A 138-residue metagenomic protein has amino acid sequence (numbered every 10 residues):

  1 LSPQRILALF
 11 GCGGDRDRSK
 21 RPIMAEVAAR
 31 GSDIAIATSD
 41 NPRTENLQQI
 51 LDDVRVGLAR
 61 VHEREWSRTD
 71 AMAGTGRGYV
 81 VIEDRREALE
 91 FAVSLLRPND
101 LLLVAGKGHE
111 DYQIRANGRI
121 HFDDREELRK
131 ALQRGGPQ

Functional and structural regions predicted by a protein language model:
L1-Q138: ATP-dependent carboxylate-amine ligase
